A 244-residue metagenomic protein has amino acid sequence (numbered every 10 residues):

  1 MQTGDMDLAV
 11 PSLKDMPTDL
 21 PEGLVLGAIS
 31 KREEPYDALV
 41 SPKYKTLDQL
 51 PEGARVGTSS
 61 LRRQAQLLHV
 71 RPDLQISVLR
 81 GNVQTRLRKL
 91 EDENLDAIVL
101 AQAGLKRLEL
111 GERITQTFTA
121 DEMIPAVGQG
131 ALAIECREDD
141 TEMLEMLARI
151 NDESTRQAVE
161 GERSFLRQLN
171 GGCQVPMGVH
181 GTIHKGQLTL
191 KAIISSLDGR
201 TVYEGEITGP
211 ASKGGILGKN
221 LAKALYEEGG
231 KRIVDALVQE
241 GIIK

Functional and structural regions predicted by a protein language model:
M1-G4: Short, well-structured alpha-helical segments in soluble
M6-V10, D96-A97: Short, Asp-centered acidic motifs that coordinate Mg2+ and/or phosphate in catalytic or ligand-binding sites
L13-L74: A conserved helix-loop-strand patch within extracytoplasmic ligand-binding domains of the periplasmic binding
H69-K244: Small-molecule-sensing regulatory modules
